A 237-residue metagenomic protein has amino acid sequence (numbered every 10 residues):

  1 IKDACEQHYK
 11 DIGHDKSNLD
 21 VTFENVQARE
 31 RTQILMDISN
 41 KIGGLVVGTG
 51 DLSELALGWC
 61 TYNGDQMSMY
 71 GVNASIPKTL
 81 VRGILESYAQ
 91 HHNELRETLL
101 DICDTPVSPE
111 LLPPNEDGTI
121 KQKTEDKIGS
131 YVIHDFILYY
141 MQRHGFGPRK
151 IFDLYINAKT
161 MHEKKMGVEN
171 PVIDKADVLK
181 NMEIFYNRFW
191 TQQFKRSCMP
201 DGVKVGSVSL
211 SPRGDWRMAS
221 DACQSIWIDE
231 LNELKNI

Functional and structural regions predicted by a protein language model:
I1-I237: ATP/NTP-dependent adenylation/nucleotidyl-transfer catalytic domains that generate, transfer, or process NMP-activated
